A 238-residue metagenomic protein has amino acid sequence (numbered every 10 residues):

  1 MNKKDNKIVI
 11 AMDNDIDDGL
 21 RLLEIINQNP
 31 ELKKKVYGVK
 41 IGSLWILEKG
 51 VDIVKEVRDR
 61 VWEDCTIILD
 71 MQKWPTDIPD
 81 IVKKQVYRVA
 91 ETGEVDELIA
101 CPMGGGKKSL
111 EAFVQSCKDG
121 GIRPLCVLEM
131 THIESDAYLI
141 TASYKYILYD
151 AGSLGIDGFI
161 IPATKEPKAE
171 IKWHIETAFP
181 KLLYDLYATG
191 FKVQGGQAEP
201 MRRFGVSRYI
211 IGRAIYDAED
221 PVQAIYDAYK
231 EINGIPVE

Functional and structural regions predicted by a protein language model:
M1-I68, K73-P79, E94-V95, L139-Y146 (+5 more regions): Conserved N-terminal beta1-alpha1 strand-loop-helix module at the mouth
N2-K3, V89-T92, K118, A151-S153 (+2 more regions): Solvent-exposed alpha-helices and their adjacent loops that cap or buttress functional pockets in soluble metabolic
K7-V9, K35-K40, D64-I68, D96-I99 (+4 more regions): Structural preference for beta-strand elements that scaffold enzyme active sites
A11-D15, G42-I46, Q72-W74, C101-M103 (+4 more regions): Active-site beta-loop-alpha junctions enriched in small/polar residues
D17-L20, W45-R60, T76-K84, P102-I122 (+3 more regions): Active-site-adjacent beta->alpha loops and helix N-cap segments on the catalytic face of soluble alpha/beta enzymes
P75-P167: Conserved anion-binding
G93-G105, F191-G195, F204-A224: Glycine-rich phosphate-binding active-site loops on the catalytic face of alpha/beta enzymes
D157-Y209, R213: Hydrophobic secondary-structure block in the mid-to-C-terminal portion of proteins
